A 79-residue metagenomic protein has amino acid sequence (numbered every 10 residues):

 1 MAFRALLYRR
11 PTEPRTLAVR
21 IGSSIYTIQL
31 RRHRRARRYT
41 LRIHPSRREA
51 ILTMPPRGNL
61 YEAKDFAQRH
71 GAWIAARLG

Functional and structural regions predicted by a protein language model:
M1-G79: Active-site-proximal or metal-binding-adjacent scaffold patches in catalytic folds
